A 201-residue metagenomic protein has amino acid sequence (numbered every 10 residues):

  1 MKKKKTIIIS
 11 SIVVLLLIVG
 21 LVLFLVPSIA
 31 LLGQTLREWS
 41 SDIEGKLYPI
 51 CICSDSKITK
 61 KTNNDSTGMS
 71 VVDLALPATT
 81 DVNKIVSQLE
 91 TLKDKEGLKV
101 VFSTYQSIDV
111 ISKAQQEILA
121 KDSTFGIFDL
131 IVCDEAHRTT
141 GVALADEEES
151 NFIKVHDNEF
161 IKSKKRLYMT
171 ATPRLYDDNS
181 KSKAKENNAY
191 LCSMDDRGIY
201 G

Functional and structural regions predicted by a protein language model:
K2-V14: N-terminal Sec-pathway targeting helices
G20-N63, Y105-D109: Conserved Walker A/P-loop ATP-binding site and its immediately adjacent core in helicase/helicase-like ATPase domains
L23-A30, E135-T139, V155-A184: Conserved helicase ATPase motor motifs in RecA-like P-loop NTPase domains
F24, V101-S103, I131: Hydrophobic positions in the central parallel beta-sheet of the AAA+
L32-Q34, I58-D65, V110-S112, T140-V142 (+1 more regions): Switch/connector loops and helix/strand junctions flanking conserved nucleotide-binding motifs in nucleotide-processing
I50-C53, A184-G201: Interdomain hinge/linker at the junction between the two RecA-like core domains of SF2 helicases
K84-I127: Conserved helix/coil segment N-terminal to the catalytic DExD/H
Q106-S107, K121-L167: SF2 helicase catalytic motif II
